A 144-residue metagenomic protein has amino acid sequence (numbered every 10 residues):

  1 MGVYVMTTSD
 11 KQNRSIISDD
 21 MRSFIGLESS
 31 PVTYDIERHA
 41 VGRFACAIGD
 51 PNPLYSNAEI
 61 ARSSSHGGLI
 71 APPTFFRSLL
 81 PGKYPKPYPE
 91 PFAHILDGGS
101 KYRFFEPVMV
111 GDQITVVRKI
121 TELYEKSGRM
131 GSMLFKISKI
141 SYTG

Functional and structural regions predicted by a protein language model:
Y4-D20, G99, F104-G144: HotDog/MaoC-like acyl-thioester-processing domains
Y4-G99: Hot-dog-fold acyl-thioester-processing enzymes
